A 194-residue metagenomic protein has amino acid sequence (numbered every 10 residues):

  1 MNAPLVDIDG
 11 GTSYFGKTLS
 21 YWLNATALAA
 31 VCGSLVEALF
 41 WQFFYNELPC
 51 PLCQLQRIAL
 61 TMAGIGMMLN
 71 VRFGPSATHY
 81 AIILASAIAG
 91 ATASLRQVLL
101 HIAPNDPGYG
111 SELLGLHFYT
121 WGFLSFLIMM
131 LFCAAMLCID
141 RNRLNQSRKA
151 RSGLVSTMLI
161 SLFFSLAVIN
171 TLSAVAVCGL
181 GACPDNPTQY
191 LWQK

Functional and structural regions predicted by a protein language model:
M1-L48, L60-G66, P75-K194: Secretory/periplasmic and organellar redox-cofactor proteins
C50-I58: Structural signature of hydrophobic alpha-helical transmembrane segments
